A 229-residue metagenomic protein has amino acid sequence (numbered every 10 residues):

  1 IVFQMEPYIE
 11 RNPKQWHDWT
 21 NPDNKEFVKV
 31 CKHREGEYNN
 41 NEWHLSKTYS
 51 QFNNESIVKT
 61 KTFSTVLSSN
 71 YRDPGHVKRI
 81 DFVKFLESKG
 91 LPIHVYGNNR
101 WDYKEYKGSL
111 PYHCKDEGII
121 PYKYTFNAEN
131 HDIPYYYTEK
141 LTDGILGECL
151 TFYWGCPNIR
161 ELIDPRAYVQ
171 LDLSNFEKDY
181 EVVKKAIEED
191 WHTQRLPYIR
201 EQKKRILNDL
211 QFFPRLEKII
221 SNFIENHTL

Functional and structural regions predicted by a protein language model:
I1-A128, D132-L229: Pol beta-like nucleotidyltransferase catalytic core
